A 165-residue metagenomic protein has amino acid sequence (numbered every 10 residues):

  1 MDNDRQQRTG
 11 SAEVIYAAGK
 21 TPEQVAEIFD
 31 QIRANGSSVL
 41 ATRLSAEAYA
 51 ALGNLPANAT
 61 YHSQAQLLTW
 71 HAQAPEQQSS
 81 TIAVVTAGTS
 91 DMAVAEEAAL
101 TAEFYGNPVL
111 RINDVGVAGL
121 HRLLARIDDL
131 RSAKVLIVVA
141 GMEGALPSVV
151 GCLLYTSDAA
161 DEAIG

Functional and structural regions predicted by a protein language model:
M1-L55: Long amphipathic alpha-helical segments
V14-I15, T81-A87, L136-V138: Short glycine-rich or small-residue beta-strand-to-loop segments that form or flank ligand, phosphate, metal/Fe-S
P22-Q24, Y49-E76: Short N-terminal or domain-adjacent regulatory/targeting segments
V25, D91-E96, L120, A140-V149: Short glycine/serine/threonine-rich phosphate/pyrophosphate-binding segments that cradle anionic phosphate groups
L67-T69, L110-D129: Glycine-rich oxoanion-binding loops at beta->alpha junctions
A83-G119: Glycine-rich phosphate/diphosphate-binding loop of Rossmann-like nucleotide-binding domains
A125-S157: Glycine-rich phosphate-binding loop
A159-G165: Single conserved hydrophobic/aromatic residue that forms the stacking wall/gate of nucleotide- or nucleobase-binding
